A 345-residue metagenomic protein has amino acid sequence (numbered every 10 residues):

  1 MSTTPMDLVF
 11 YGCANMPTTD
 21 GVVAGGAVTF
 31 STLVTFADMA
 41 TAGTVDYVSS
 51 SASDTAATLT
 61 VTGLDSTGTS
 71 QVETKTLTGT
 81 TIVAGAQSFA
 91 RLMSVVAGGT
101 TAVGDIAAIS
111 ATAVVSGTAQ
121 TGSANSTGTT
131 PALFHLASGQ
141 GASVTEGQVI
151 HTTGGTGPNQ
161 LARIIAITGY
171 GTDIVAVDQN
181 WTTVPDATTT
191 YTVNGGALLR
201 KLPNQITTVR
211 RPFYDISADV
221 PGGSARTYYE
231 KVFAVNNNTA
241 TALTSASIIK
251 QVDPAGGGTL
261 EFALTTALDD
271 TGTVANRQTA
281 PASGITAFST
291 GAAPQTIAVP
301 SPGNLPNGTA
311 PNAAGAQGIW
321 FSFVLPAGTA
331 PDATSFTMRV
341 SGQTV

Functional and structural regions predicted by a protein language model:
M1-T29, W181, T344-V345: Short, intrinsically disordered N-terminal pre-domain segments
T18-T32, N204-N237, I248-I249: Beta-sheet-dominated interaction scaffolds and their linkers
G26-A27, S224-K231, G315-I319, A330-T337: Short, solvent-exposed loop/turn segments enriched in Ser/Thr/Gly
G63, S110-S116, T329-V345: C-terminal interaction-tip segments
Q71-E146, H151-P212, P221: Small/polar beta-strand repeat architecture
W181, N236-A240, A327-T329, T344: Short, acidic/polar linear motifs in exposed loop/turn regions
G222-A287: Surface-exposed interaction patch
A267-A275, A292-T329: Intrinsically disordered, low-complexity Pro/Gly/Ser/Thr-rich segments with frequent PxxP/GP/PP motifs and embedded
